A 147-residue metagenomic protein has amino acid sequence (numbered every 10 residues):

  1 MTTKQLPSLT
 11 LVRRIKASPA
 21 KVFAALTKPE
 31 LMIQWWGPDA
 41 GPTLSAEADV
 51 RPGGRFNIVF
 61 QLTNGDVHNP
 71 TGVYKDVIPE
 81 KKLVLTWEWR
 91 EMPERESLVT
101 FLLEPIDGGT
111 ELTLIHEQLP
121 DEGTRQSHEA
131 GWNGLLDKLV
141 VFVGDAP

Functional and structural regions predicted by a protein language model:
M1-G41: Hydrophobic ligand-binding cavity/cleft-lining segments
L6-V12, P19, T43, R55 (+4 more regions): Intrinsic-disorder/low-complexity, polar/charged segments enriched in Ser/Thr/Lys/Arg/Asp/Glu/Gln
T10-L11, E30-V67: Short beta-edge strand/loop motif at the mouth of beta-sheet-based domains
R13, A46-A48, P70-D76, W87 (+1 more regions): Hydrophobic/aromatic beta-strand elements that line small-molecule binding cavities or substrate pockets in beta-rich
P19-A20, D49-R51, K75-K81, L102-E111: A short, structured loop/turn motif at beta-sheet edges
V22, M32, F56, Y74 (+4 more regions): Hydrophobic pocket/interface hotspot
V84-G134: Beta-strand/loop substructures that line and gate deep hydrophobic ligand-binding cavities in soluble
V141-P147: Short, highly charged C-terminal tails/helix-capping segments
